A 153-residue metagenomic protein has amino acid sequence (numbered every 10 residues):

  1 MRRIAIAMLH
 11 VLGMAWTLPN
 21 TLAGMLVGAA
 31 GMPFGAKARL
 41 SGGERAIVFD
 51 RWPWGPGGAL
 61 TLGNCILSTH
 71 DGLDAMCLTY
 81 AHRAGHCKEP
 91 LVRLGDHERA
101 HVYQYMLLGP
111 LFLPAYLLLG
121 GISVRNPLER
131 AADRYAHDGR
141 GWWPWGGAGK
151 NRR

Functional and structural regions predicted by a protein language model:
M1-G13, Y105: Membrane-penetrating hydrophobic segments
A7, G13-T69, D138-G141: Auxiliary, metal-adjacent structural segments of Zn-dependent hydrolase domains
A15, V92, V124, L128: Hydrophobic (often cysteine-bearing) scaffold residues that line and stabilize catalytic clefts of nucleotide/cofactor
A59, S68-G95: Short pre-active-site segment immediately N-terminal to the catalytic Zn-binding motif
C77, A81, Q104-R134, W145: Post-HEXXH active-site segment of zinc metalloproteases
L94, E98-M106: Catalytic glutamate of the conserved HExxH
Y135-R153: Short helix/loop segments within enzyme catalytic domains that coordinate or immediately flank catalytic cofactors
